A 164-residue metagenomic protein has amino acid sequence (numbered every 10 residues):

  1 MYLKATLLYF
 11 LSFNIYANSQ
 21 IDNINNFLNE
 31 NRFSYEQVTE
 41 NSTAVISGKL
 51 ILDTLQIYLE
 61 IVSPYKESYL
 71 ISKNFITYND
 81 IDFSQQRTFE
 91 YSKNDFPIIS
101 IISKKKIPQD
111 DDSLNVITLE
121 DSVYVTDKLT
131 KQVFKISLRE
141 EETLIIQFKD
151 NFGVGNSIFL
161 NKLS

Functional and structural regions predicted by a protein language model:
K4-N14: Sec-dependent N-terminal signal peptides
F13-K49, T54-L55: N-terminal leader/targeting segments and the immediate start of mature chains
N25-N26, G48-L52, Y69, Q109-T118 (+1 more regions): Short, exposed beta-strand/loop patches in secreted or surface proteins that constitute
Y35, I57-I61, I76-D80, V125 (+2 more regions): Short hydrophobic/aromatic-rich beta-strand segments that constitute the beta-sheet cores of beta-sandwich/beta-barrel
S42-I46, D53, S63-Y65, D110-D111 (+1 more regions): Residues that act as N-cap/strand-start positions at coil-to-secondary-structure junctions
K49-S100, G153-V154: An acidic-aromatic
S100-K106, D121-V123: Cysteine-centric segments in proteins
D111-S164: Gly/Pro-enriched, hydrophobic low-complexity segments that function as extracytoplasmic propeptides/linkers
